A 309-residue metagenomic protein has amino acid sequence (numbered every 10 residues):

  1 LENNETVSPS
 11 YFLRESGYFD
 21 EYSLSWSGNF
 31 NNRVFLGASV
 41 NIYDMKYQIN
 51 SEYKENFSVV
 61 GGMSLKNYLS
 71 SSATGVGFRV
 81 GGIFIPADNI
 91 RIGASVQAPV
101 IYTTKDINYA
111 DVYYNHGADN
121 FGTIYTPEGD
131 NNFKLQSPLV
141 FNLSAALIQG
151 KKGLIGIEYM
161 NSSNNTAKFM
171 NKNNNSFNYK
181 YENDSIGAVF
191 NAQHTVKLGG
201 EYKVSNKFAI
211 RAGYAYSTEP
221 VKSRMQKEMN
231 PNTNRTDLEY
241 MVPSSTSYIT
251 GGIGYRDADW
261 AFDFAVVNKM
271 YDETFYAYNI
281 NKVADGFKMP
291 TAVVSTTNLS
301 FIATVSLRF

Functional and structural regions predicted by a protein language model:
L1-F309: Outer-membrane beta-barrel porins/channels
